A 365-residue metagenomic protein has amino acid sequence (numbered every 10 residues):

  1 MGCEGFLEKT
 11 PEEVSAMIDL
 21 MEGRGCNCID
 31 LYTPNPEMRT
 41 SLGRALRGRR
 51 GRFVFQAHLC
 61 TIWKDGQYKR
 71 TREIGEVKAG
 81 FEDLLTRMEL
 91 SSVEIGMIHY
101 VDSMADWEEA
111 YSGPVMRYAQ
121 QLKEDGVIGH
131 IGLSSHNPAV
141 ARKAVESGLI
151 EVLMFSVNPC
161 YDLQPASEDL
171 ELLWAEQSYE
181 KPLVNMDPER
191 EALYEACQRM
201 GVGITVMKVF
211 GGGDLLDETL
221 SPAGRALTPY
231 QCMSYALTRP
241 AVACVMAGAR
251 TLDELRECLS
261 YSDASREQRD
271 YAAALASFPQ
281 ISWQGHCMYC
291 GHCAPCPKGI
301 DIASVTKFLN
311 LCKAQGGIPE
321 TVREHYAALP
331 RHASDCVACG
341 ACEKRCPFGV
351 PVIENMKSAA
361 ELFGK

Functional and structural regions predicted by a protein language model:
M1, M21, I29, L42 (+10 more regions): Conserved, mostly hydrophobic/aromatic
M1-L59, S91, Y118, E124: N-terminal binding-site loop/beta-alpha segment at the start of enzyme catalytic domains that lines or forms
G2-E12, L59-K78, M104-E108, L216-A226: Active-site mouth loops of central-metabolism enzymes
K9-M21, R72-E89, S135-K143, L227-Y235: Short, acidic/polar
E13, V101-S304, A314-Q315, P319 (+2 more regions): Beta/alpha (TIM)-barrel catalytic core signal, keyed to glycine-rich beta->alpha loops juxtaposed to Asp/Glu that bind
D83-W107: Active-site groove signature of glycoside hydrolases
C287-C296, C336-C342, C346: Short cysteine clusters
A314-A341, K365: Short Fe-S-cluster ligation motifs
